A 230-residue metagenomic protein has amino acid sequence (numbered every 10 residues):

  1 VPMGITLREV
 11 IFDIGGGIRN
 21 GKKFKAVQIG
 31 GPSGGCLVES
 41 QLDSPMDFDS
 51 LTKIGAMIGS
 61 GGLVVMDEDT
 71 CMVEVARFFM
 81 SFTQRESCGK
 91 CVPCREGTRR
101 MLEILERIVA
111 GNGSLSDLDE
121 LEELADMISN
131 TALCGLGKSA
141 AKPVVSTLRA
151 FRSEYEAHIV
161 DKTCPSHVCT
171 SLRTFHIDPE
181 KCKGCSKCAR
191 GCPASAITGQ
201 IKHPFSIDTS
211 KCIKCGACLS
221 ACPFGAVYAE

Functional and structural regions predicted by a protein language model:
V1-T174: Redox cofactor-anchoring modules in respiratory/redox and cofactor-processing assemblies
G4, C88-C94, C134, C164 (+4 more regions): Short cysteine clusters
I29, T170-S171, E180, C185-R190 (+1 more regions): Non-ligating segments of multi-cofactor redox enzymes
Q84-S87, M127-N130, D178, G184 (+2 more regions): Short metal-coordination and nucleic-acid-contact micro-motifs, chiefly zinc-binding Cys/His arrays
P93-R99, I177, K187-S206, A217-E230: Iron-sulfur cluster-binding cysteine motifs and their immediate structural context in ferredoxin-like electron-transfer
